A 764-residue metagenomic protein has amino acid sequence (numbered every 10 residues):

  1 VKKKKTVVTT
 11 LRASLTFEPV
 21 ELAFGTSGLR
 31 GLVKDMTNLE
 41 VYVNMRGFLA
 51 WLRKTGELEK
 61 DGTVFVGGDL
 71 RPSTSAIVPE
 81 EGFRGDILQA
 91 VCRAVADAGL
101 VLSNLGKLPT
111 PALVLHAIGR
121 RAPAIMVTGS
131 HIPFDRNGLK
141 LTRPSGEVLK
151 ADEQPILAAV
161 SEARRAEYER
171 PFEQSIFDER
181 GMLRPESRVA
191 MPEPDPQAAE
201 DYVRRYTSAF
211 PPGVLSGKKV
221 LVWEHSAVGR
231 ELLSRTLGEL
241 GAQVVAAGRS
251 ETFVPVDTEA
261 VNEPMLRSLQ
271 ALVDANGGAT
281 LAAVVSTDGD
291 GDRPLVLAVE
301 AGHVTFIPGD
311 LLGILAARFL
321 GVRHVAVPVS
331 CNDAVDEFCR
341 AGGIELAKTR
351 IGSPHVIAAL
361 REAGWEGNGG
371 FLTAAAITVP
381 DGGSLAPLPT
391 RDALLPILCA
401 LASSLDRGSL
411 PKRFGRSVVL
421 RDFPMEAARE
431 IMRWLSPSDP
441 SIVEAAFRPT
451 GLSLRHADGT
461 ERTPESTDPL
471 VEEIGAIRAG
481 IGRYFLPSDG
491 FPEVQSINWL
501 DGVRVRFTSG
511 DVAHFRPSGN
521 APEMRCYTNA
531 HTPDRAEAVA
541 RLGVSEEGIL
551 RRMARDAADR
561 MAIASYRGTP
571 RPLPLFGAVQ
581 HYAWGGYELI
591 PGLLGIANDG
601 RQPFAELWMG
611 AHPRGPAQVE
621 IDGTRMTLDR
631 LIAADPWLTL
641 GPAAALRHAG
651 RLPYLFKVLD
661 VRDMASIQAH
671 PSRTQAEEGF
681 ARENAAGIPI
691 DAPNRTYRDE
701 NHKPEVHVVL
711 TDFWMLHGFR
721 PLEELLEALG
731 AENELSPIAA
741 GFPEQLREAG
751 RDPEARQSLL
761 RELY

Functional and structural regions predicted by a protein language model:
K2-V254: Gly/Ser-rich phosphate-binding catalytic loop and adjacent alpha/beta segment that cradle a phosphoryl group at enzyme
E21-K34, W365-G367, P387-A393, G519 (+1 more regions): Conserved phosphate/anionic-ligand binding catalytic regions in large, soluble enzymes, centered on
V33, S75, D135, K150-A151 (+13 more regions): Short helix/loop capping segments that flank catalytic or ligand/cofactor-binding pockets
G67, I125-S130, W223, V285-D288 (+4 more regions): Short beta-strand segments
I77, A283, V322-G519, E523-Y527 (+1 more regions): Phosphate-binding and adjacent anionic-ligand microenvironments
E147-S175, L312-A341, A393, C399 (+2 more regions): Glycine-rich phosphate-binding loop plus the immediately following alpha-helix
P196-L420: Phosphate-binding chemistry for phosphorylated carbohydrates and sugar-nucleotides
A562-Y764: Transition-metal
